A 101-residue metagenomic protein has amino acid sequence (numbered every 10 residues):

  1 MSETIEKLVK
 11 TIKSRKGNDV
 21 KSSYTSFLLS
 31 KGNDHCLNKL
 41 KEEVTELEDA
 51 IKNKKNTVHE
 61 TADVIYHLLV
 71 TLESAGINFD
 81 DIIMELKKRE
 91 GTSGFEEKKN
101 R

Functional and structural regions predicted by a protein language model:
M1-T61, I65-R101: Flexible "arm" and connector segments at domain edges
